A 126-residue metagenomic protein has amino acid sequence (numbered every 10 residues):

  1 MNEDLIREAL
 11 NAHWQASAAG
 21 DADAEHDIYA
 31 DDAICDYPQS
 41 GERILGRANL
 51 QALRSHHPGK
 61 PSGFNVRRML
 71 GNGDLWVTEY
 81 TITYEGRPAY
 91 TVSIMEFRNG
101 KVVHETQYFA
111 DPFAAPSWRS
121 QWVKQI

Functional and structural regions predicted by a protein language model:
M1-D31, S120-I126: Short, low-complexity N-terminal intrinsically disordered segments enriched in polar/charged residues
N2-L5, A22-G73: A solvent-exposed, acidic/Ser-Thr-rich amphipathic alpha-helical stretch
H13, E25-H26, A33, G46 (+4 more regions): Hydrophobic pocket/interface hotspot
S62-F64, R87-I94: Short, surface-exposed coil-to-beta transition loops
V77-E85: Short beta-strand segments that buttress and anchor functional surface loops
T83, M95, Y108-F109: A generic structural motif
G86-P88, N99, D111-A115: A short local loop/turn or secondary-structure capping micro-motif enriched for an aromatic residue
Y108-I126: Low-complexity, intrinsically disordered terminal/linker segments enriched in charged and Gly/Pro repeats
